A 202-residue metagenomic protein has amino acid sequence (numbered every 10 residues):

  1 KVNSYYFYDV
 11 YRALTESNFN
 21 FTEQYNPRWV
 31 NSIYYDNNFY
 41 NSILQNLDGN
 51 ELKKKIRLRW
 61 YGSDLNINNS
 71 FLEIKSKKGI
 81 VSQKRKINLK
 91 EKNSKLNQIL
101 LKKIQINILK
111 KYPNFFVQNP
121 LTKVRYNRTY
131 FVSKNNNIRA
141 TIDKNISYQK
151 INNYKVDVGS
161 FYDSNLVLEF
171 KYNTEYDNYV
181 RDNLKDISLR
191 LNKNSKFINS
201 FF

Functional and structural regions predicted by a protein language model:
K1-F202: Phosphate-end processing signature that detects enzymes handling 5′-triphosphorylated RNA and polyphosphate
